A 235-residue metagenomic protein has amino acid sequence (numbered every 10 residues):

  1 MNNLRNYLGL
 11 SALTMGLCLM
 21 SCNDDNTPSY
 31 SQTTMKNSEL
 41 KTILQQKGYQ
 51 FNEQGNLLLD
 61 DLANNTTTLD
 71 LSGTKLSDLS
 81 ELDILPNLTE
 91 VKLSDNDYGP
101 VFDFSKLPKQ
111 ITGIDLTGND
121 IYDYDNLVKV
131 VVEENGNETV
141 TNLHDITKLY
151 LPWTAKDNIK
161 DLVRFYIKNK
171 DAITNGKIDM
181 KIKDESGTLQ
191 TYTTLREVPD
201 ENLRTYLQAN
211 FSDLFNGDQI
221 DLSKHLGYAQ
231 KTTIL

Functional and structural regions predicted by a protein language model:
M1-N2, L13: Non-Sec secretion/translocation targeting segments of pathogen effectors
N2-L4, C22-P86, E90, G113 (+1 more regions): N-terminal capping/linker segments that flank leucine-rich repeat
Y7-T14: Sec-dependent N-terminal signal peptides
K92-S94: Short, conserved structural micro-motifs that define repeat-unit consensus positions and nucleotide-binding loops
